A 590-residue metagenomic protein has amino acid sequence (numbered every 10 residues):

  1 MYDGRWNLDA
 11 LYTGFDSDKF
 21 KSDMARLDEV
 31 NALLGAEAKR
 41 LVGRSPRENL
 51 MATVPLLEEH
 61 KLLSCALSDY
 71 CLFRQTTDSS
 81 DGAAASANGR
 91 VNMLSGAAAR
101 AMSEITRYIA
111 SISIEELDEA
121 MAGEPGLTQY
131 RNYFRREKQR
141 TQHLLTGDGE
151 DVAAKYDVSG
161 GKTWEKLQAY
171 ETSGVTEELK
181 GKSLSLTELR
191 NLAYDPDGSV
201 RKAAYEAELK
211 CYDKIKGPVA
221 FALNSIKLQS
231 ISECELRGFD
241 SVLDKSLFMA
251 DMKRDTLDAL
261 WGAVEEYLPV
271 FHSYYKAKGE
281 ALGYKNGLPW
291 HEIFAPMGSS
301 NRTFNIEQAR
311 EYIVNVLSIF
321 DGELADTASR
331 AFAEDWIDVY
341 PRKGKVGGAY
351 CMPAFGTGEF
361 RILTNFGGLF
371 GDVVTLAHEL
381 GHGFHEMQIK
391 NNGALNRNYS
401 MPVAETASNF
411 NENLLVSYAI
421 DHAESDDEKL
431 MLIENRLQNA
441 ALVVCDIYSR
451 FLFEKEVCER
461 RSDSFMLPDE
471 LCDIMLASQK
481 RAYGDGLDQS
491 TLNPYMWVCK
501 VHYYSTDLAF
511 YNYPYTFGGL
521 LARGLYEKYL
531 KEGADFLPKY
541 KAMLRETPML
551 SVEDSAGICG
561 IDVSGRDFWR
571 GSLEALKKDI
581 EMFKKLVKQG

Functional and structural regions predicted by a protein language model:
M1-G298, R310, K585-Q589: A well-structured
Y2, I105, I109-A110, R135-R140 (+9 more regions): C-terminal, non-catalytic "cap/extension" segments appended to globular domains
G238, G367-M387, S408, N413 (+2 more regions): Active-site recognition of the HExxH zinc-binding catalytic motif
A277, A281-A325, C351, H385 (+4 more regions): Long, K/E/R/D-enriched contiguous segments that form extended
S299-F304, I337-G358: Catalytic zinc-binding patch centered on the HExxH motif and its immediate surroundings that defines zinc-dependent
R302-I306, T357-A377: Short pre-active-site segment immediately N-terminal to the catalytic Zn-binding motif
I319-D326, M352, H382, E386-G393 (+1 more regions): Conserved helix-loop functional segments at active or binding sites
S400-E428, R436-Q438, L442, G518: Post-HExxH zinc-binding segment in Zn-dependent metallohydrolases
